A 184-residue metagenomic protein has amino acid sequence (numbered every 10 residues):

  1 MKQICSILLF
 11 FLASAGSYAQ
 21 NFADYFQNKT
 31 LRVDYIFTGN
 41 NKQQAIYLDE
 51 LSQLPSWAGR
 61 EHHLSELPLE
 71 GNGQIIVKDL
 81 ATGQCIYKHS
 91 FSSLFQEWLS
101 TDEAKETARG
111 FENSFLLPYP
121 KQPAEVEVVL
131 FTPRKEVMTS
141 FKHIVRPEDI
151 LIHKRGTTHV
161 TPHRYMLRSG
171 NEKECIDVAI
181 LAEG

Functional and structural regions predicted by a protein language model:
I4-A13: Sec-dependent N-terminal signal peptides
L8-L9, Q20-D24, Y35: Short non-domain terminal segments
A15-A19: Sec/Tat signal peptide C-region and signal peptidase I cleavage site
Y25-V160: Beta-strand-enriched, solvent-exposed domains that form extended recognition/catalytic surfaces
L151-G184: Fold-level signature of zinc-dependent metallopeptidase catalytic domains
